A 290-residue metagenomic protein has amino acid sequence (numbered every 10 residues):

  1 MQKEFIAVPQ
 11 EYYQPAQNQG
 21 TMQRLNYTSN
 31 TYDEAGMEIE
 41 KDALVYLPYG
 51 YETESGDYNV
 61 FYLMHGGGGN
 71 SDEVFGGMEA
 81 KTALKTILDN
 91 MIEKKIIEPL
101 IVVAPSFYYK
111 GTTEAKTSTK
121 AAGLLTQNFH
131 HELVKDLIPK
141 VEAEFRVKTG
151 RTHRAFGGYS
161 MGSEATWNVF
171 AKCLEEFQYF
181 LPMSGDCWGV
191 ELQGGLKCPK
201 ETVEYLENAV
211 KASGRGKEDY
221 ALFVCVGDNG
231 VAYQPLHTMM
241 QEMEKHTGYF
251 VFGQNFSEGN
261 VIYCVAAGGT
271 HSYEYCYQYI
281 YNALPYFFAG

Functional and structural regions predicted by a protein language model:
M1-G290: Non-catalytic cap/lid and distal C-terminal segments of serine-dependent acyl enzymes
